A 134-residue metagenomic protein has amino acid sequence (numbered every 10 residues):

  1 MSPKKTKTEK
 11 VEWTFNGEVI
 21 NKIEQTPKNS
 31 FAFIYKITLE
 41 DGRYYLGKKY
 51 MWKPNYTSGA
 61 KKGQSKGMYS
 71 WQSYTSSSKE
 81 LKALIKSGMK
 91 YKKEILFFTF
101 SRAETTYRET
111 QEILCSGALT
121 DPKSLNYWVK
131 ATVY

Functional and structural regions predicted by a protein language model:
S2-Y134: Structure-specific nucleic-acid interaction/processing domains
